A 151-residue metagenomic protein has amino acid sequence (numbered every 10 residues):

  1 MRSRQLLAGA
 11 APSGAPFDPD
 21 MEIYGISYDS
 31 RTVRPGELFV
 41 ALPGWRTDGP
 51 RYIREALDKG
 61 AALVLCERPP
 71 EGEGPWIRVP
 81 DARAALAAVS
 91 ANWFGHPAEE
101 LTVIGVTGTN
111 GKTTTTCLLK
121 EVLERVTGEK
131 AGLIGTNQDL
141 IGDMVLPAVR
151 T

Functional and structural regions predicted by a protein language model:
M1-A88: N-terminal leader/targeting and accessory segments in enzymes
A10, L86-T151: Phosphate-binding loop of NTP-binding sites
